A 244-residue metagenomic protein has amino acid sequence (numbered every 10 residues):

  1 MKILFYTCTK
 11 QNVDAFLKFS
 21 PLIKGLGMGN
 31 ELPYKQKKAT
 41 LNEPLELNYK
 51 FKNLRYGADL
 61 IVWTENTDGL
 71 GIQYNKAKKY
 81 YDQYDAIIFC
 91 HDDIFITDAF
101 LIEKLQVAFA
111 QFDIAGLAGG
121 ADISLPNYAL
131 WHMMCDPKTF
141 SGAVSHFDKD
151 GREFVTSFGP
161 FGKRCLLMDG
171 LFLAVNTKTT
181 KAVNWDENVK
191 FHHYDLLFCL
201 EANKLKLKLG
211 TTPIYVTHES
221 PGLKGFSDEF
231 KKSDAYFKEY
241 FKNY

Functional and structural regions predicted by a protein language model:
K2-T7, D59-I61: Hydrophobic targeting segments
L4-T7, Q11, A15, L167 (+1 more regions): C-terminal catalytic/acceptor-binding lobe
T7-R55: Short, well-formed alpha-helical segments that are part of the catalytic scaffolds of diverse glycosyltransferases
Y34, Y56-G69: A short beta-strand-loop structural module common to alpha/beta enzyme folds
N66-Y81: Glycine-rich, basic loop-to-helix element that forms the pyrophosphate-binding segment of sugar-nucleotide handling
Y84-F95: Short beta-strand-to-loop acidic/aromatic patch adjacent to the donor-nucleotide binding site
F95, A99-F140: Conserved donor NDP-sugar-binding/catalytic core segment of glycosyltransferases
R152-V175: A recurrent flexible, glycine/aromatic-enriched loop bordering the glycosyltransferase active site that acts as
